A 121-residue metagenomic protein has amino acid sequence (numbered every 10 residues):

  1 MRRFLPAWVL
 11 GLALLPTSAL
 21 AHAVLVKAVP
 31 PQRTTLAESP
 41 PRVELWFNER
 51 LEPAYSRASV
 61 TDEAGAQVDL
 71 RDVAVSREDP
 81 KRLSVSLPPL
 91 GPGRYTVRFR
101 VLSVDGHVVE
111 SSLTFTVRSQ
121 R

Functional and structural regions predicted by a protein language model:
M1-L12: Bacterial N-terminal signal peptides that target proteins for export
P16-S18: N-terminal signal peptide c-region/cleavage motif recognized by signal peptidases
A21-S39: N-terminal edge beta-strand
H22-V26, G106-R121: Extracytoplasmic/periplasmic copper-protein system
E44, E49-R71: Short, surface-exposed alpha-helix to beta-strand junction/turn motifs within ectodomains of secreted and cell-envelope
K81-V85: Short strand-edge motifs at loop-to-beta-strand transitions and within beta-strands of extracellular beta-rich domains
L87-P89: Short, flexible loop/turn segments at beta-strand junctions in immunoglobulin-like and fibronectin type III
G91-R100: A glycine-anchored, Pro-Gly-centered beta-turn/N-cap motif
